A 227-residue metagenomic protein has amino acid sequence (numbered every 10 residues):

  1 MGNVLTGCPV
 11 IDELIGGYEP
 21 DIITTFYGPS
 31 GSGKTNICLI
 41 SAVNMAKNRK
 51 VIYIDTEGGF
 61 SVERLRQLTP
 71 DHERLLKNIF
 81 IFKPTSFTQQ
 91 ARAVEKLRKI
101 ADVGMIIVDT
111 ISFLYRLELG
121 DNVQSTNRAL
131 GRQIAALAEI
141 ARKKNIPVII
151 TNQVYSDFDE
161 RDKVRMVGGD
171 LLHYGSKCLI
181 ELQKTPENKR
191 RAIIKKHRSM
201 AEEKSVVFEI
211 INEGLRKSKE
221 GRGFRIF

Functional and structural regions predicted by a protein language model:
M1-R74: The Walker A/P-loop phosphate-binding site
I11, F26, L65, I79 (+3 more regions): Conserved RecA-like P-loop NTPase ATPase core
T24-F26, I52-I54, F80-F82, I149 (+1 more regions): Hydrophobic/aromatic beta-strand patches that form the interior of the parallel beta-sheet core in alpha/beta enzyme
S41, R132-K143: Catalytic-core regions built around general acid/base machinery
M45, A101, A141: Hydrophobic pocket-lining residues that define ligand/cofactor binding sites across diverse proteins
N48-Q124: Conserved inter-motif catalytic segment of the P-loop NTP-binding fold
D121-A136, R161-L171: Substrate-gripping "pore-loop 1 plus following alpha2 helix"
E139-F227: Phosphate-binding/switch region of NTP-binding enzymes
